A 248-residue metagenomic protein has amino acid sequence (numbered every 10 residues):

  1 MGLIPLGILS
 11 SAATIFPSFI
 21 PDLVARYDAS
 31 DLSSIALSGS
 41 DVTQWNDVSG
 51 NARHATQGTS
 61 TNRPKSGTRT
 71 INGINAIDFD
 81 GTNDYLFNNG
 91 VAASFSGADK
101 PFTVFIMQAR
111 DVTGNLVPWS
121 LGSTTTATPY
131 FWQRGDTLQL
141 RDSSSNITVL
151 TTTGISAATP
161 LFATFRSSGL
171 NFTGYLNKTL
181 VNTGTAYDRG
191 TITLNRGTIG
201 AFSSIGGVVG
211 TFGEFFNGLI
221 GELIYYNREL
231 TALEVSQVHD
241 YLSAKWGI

Functional and structural regions predicted by a protein language model:
G2-Q57, A76, F105-M107, L219 (+2 more regions): GGW-centered surface loops in extracellular recognition modules
P17-L23, G90-V104, T152-L161, R189-I192 (+2 more regions): Extracellular/lumenal carbohydrate-interaction signature centered on repeated Trp-anchored short motifs
R26-D28, A76-D78, P101-A109, S120 (+6 more regions): Residues within well-ordered beta-strands of beta-sheet-rich folds
R26-S30, W45, T82, G90-V91 (+2 more regions): Beta-strand repeat scaffolds of extracellular/surface proteins
D31-S34, D84, D111, S204: Short, solvent-exposed loop/turn segments at secondary-structure junctions
S49-N83, V104-N115, S123-I192: Extracellular glycan-interaction surfaces
W132-D136, G184-L219: Flexible glycan-contacting loops in extracellular carbohydrate-active proteins
T153, G210-T211, L230-L233: Alpha-helix capping and helix-loop boundary segments enriched in small/acidic/polar residues
